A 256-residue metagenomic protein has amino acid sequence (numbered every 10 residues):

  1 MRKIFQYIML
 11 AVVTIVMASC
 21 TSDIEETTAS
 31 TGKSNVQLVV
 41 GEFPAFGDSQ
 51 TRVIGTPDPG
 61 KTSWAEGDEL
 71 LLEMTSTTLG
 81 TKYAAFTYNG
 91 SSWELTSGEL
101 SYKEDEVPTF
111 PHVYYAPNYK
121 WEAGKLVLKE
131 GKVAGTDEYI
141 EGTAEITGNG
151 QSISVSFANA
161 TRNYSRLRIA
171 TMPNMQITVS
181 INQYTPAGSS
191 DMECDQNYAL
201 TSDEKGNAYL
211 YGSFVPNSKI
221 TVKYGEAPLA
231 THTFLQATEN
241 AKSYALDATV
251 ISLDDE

Functional and structural regions predicted by a protein language model:
R2-Y7, M17-E256: Sec-type signal peptide cleavage vicinity
L10: Acidic, glycine-enriched active-site microenvironments
